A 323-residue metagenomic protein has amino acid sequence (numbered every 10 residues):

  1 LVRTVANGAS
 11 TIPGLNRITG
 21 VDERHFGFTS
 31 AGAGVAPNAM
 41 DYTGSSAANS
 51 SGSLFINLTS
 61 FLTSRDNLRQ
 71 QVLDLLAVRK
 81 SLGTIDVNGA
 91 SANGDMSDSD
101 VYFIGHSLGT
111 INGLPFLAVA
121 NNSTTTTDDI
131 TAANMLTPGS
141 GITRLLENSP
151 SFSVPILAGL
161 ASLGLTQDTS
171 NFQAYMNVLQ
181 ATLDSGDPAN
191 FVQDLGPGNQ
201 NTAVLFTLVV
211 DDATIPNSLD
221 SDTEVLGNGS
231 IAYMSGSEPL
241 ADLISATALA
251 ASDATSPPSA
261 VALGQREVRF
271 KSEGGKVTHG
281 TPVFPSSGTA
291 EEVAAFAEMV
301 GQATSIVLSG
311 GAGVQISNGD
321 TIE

Functional and structural regions predicted by a protein language model:
L1-L76: Cap/lid segment of the alpha/beta-hydrolase catalytic domain
L1-V2, R69-Q71, V78, L82 (+3 more regions): Conserved catalytic-core segments centered on acid/base and nucleophilic motifs
N7, V87-S91, P150-L157: Structured alpha-helical bundle/scaffold domains in large eukaryotic membrane-trafficking regulators
F61, D74-S99: Conserved acidic catalytic loop of the alpha/beta-hydrolase fold
N67-A77, A232-Y233, G288-V300: Phosphate/oxyanion-binding active-site loops and adjacent basic polyanion-contact surfaces
N88-A92, M96-E147: Primarily recognizes the serine-hydrolase "nucleophile elbow" in alpha/beta-hydrolase and SGNH/GDSL folds
T127, T131-A132, P138-E291: The feature captures the conserved acid-bearing segment of alpha/beta-hydrolase catalytic domains
T278-E323: Catalytic active-site module of serine/aspartate enzymes centered on a nucleophile-bearing elbow/loop
